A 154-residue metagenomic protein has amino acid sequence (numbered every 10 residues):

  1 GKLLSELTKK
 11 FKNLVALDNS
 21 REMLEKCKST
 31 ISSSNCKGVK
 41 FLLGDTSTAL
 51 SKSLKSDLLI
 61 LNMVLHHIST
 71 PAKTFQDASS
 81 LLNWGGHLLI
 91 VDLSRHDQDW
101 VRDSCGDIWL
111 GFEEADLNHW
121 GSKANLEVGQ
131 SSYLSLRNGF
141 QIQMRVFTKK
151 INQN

Functional and structural regions predicted by a protein language model:
G1-A49: Class I SAM-dependent methyltransferase SAM/SAH-binding core
S47-L59: A short acidic, Gly/Pro-enriched loop at the edge of an enzyme's catalytic core that lines a small-molecule cofactor
D57-T70: A short SAM/SAH-binding and catalytic strip from SAM-dependent methyltransferases
I68-K73, Q98: Short N-terminal helix/helix-N-cap motif within the alpha/beta-hydrolase-1
A72-H87: A short glycine-rich, Lys/Arg-flanked "PGG" loop and its adjoining helix->strand segment in the class I
L89-R145: C-terminal alpha-helical "lid/dimerization" subdomain adjacent to the S-adenosyl-L-methionine
V146-N154: C-terminal lobe and adjacent flexible extensions of AdoMet/dcAdoMet transferase-like proteins
